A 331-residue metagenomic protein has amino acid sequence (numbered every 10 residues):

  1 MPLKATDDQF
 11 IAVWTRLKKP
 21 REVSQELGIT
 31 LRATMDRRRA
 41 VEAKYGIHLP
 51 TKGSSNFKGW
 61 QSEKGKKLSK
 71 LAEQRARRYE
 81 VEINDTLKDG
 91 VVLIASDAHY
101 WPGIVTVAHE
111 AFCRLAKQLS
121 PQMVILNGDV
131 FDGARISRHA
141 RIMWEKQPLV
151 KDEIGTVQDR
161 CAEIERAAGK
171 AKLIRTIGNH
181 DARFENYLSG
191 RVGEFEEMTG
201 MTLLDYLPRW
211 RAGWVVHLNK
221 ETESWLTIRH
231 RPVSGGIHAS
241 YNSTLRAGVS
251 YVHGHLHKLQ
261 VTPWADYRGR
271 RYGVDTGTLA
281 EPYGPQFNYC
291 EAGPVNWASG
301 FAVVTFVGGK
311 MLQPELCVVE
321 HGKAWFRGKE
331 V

Functional and structural regions predicted by a protein language model:
P2-K19: Short, amphipathic alpha-helical "recognition" segments used to contact nucleic acids or chromatin
R21, Q25-E42: Short, basic interhelical loop/turn and adjoining N-cap of the next helix at nucleic-acid- or acidic-partner-contacting
A43-Q74: Short Lys/Arg-enriched helix C-cap and helix-to-coil transition segments that create basic nucleic-acid-contact patches
K66-T106, E221: Mobile, glycine- and charge-enriched loop segments and immediately flanking short secondary-structure elements within
E80, A95, Y100-L207: Core catalytic region of metal-dependent phosphoesterases/phosphodiesterases, especially metallo-beta-lactamase-like
T86-V91, Q118, E315-V331: Polar, enzyme-active/binding microenvironments
V192-T222, L256, V274-Y283: Active-site-proximal loop/helix segment associated with metal-binding centers of metalloenzymes
S224-C317: Conserved beta-sheet core of the metallophosphoesterase superfamily
